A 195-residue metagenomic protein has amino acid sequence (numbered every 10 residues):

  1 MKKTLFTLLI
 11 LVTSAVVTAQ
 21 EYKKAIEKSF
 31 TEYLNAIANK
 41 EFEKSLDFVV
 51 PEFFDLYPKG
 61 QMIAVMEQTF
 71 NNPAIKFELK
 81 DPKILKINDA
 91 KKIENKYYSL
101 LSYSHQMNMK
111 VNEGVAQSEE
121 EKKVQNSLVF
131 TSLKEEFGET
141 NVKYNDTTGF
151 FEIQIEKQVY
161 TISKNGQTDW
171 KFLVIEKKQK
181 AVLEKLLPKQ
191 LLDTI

Functional and structural regions predicted by a protein language model:
M1-K24: Bacterial Sec-dependent N-terminal signal peptides
T7, V49-F53, K122-V124: Short acidic/polar alpha-helix capping motifs at helix-coil junctions
I10-L11, E27-K28, M62-T69, V124-S127 (+1 more regions): Generic detector of short, locally flexible boundary/turn motifs and exposed helical patches
V17-N35, N39: Short, low-complexity N-terminal intrinsically disordered segments enriched in polar/charged residues
E27, E43-Y98, Y103, M109-V111: Short solvent-exposed beta->alpha transition segments
K91-I195: Exposed beta-sheet edge and beta->alpha loop/turn motif
